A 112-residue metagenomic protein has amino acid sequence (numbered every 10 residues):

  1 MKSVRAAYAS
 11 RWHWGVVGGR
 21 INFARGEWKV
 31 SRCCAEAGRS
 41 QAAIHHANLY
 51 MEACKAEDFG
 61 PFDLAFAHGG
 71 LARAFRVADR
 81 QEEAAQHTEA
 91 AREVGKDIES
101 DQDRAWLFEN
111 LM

Functional and structural regions predicted by a protein language model:
M1-A9, S40-N48, H87: Helix-turn-helix repeat elements of alpha-solenoid scaffolds
A6-A7, E27, H68: TPR repeat positional signature
A7-G15, N48-A56, E89-S100: Amphipathic alpha-helical segments of tetratricopeptide repeats
H13, C33-E36, A67, A74: Residue-level signature for tetratricopeptide repeat
